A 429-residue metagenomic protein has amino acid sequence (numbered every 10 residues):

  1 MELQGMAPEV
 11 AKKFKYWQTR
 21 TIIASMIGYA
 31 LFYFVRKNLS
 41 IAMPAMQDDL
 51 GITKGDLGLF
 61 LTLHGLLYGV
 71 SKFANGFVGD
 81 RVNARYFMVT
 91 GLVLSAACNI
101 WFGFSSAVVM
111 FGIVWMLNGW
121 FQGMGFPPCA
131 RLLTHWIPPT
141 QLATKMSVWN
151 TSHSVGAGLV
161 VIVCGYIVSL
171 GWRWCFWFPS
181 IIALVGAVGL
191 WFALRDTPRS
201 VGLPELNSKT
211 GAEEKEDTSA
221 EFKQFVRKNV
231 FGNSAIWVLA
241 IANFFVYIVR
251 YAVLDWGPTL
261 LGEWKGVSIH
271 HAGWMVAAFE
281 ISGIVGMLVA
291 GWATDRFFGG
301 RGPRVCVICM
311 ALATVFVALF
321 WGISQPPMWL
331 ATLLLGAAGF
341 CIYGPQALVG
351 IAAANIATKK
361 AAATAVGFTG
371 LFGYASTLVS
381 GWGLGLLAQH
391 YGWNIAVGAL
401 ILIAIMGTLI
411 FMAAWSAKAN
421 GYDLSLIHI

Functional and structural regions predicted by a protein language model:
M6-K15, V201-V238: Juxtamembrane intracellular "pre-TM" segments in multi-pass secondary transporters
L39-M43, N233-L288, Q346, S380-G381: Extracytoplasmic gate region of multi-pass secondary transporters
V70-S106: Conserved MFS/SLC helix-loop-helix module at the cytosolic interface between two early adjacent transmembrane helices
R81-G91, R296-M310: Cytoplasmic membrane-interface "Motif A"-like loop-to-helix N-cap segments of 12-TM Major Facilitator Superfamily
V93-S106, A311-Q325: C-terminal ends and interior cores of transmembrane alpha-helices in multi-pass membrane transporters/permeases
V114-V155: Cytoplasmic helix-loop-helix junction between adjacent transmembrane helices in 12-TM secondary transporters
W149-R199: Helix-loop-helix hairpin linking two adjacent transmembrane segments in secondary transporters
I427-I429: Conserved small/polar residues in nucleotide/adenosyl-binding loops
